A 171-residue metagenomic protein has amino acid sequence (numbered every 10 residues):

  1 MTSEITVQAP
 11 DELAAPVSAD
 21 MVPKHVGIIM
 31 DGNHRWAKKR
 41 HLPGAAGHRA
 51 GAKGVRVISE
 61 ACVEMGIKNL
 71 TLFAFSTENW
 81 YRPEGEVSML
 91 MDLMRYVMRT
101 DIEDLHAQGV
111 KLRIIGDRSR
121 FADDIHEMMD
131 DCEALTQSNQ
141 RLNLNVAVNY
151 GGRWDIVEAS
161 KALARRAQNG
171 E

Functional and structural regions predicted by a protein language model:
M1-E171: Flexible, compositionally biased loop and terminal segments
